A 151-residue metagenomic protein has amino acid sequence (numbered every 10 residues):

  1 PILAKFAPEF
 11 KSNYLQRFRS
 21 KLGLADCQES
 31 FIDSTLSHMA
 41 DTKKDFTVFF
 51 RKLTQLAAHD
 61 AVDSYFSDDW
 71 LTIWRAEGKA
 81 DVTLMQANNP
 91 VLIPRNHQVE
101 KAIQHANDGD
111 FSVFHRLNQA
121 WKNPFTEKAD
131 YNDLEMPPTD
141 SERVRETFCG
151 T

Functional and structural regions predicted by a protein language model:
P1-T151: Regulatory N- and C-terminal appendages and interdomain linkers associated with kinase/kinase-like NTP transferase
